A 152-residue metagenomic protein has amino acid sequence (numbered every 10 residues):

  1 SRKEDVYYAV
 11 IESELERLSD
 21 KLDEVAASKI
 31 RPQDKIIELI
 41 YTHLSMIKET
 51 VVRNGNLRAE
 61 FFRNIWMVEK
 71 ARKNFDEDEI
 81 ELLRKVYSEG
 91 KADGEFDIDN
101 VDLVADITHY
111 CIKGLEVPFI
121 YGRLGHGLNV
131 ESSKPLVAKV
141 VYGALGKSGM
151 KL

Functional and structural regions predicted by a protein language model:
R2-Y7: Short amphipathic alpha-helical segment with a characteristic S/N-K-E followed by hydrophobic residues
A9, S13, D20-E49, V104-T108 (+1 more regions): Hydrophobic alpha-helical connector segments
S13, R17-E24, T42, M46 (+3 more regions): Solvent-exposed, charged/polar functional surfaces in cytosolic regulatory/catalytic domains
R17, L39-T50, N64, C111-P118 (+1 more regions): Phosphate/oxyanion-binding loops and surfaces in catalytic or ligand/nucleic-acid-binding neighborhoods
V25, N54-F61, F119-R123: Secondary-structure edge/capping motif, primarily at the C-terminal ends of alpha-helices and the immediately following
D34, N74-D76, K91-H109, L128-S132: All-alpha amphipathic helical-bundle segments outside canonical DNA-binding/catalytic cores that form hydrophobic
L44-R84, A92-E95: Short secondary-structure transition hinges
E81-D93, Y110-L152: C-terminal peripheral helix-coil segments that are non-catalytic and often amphipathic
